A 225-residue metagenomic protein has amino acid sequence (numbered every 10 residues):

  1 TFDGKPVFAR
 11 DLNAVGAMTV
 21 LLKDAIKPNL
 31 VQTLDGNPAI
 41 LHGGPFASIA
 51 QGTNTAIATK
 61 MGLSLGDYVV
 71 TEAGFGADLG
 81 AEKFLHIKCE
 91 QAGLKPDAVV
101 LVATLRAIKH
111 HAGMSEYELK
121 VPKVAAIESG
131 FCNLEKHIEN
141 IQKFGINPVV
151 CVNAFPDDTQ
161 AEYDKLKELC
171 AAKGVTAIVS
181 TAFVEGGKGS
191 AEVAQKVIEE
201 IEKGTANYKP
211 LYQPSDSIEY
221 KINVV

Functional and structural regions predicted by a protein language model:
T1-V225: Flexible phosphate-sensing "switch/lid" loops adjacent to ATP/NTP-binding sites across phosphate-transfer
